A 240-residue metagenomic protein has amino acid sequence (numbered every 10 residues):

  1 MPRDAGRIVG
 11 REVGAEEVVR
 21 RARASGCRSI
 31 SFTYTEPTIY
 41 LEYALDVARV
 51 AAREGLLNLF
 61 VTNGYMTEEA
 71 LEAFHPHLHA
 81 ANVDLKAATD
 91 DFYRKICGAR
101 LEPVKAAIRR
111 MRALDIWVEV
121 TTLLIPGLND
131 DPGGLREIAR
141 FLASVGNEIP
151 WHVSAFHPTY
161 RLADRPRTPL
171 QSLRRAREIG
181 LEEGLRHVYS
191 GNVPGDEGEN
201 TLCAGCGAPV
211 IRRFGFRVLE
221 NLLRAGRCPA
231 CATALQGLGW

Functional and structural regions predicted by a protein language model:
M1-A80: Conserved Radical SAM active-site core
M1-R3, P37-I39, G64-L71, A81-G98 (+2 more regions): Conserved radical SAM core fold
P2-G14, Y34-Y43, V47, D90-R109 (+2 more regions): Conserved non-cysteine loop/helix-boundary elements of the Radical SAM core domain that shape
R7, F60-N63, L123, G127 (+2 more regions): Glycine- and other small-residue-rich loops at beta-strand/loop junctions that grip anionic moieties
R23, A52, R112, A143 (+1 more regions): Anion (oxyanion) recognition and catalysis
S29-S31, L57-L59, A80-N82, W117-E119 (+2 more regions): Structural preference for beta-strand elements that scaffold enzyme active sites
F74-P76, R112-A113, L142-G146: Acidic (Asp/Glu)-rich catalytic clusters
L128, P132-W240: Auxiliary Fe-S-binding modules of radical SAM enzymes
